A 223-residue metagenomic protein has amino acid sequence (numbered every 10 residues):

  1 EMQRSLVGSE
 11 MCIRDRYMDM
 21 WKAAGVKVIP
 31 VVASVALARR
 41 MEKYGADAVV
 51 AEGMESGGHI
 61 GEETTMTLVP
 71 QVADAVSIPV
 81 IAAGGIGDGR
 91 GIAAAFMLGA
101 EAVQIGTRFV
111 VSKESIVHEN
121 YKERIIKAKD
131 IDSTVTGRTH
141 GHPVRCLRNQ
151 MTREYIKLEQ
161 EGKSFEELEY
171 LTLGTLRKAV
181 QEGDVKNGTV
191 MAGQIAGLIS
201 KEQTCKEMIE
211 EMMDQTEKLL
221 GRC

Functional and structural regions predicted by a protein language model:
E1-I13: Single conserved hydrophobic/aromatic residue that forms the stacking wall/gate of nucleotide- or nucleobase-binding
E10, G53, T107: Short secondary-structure boundary segments
D19-V32, A75-A83: Short beta-strand/loop segments at the ligand-binding rim of alpha/beta enzyme cores
G25, G45, G85, G99: Conserved functional loop/turn residues at catalytic and ligand-binding sites
K27, V31-P70, D74, S112 (+1 more regions): Glycine/Thr-rich beta-alpha phosphate-binding loop at enzyme active sites
T67-I81, G87-C223: Conserved active-site-proximal phosphate/metal-binding subdomains
